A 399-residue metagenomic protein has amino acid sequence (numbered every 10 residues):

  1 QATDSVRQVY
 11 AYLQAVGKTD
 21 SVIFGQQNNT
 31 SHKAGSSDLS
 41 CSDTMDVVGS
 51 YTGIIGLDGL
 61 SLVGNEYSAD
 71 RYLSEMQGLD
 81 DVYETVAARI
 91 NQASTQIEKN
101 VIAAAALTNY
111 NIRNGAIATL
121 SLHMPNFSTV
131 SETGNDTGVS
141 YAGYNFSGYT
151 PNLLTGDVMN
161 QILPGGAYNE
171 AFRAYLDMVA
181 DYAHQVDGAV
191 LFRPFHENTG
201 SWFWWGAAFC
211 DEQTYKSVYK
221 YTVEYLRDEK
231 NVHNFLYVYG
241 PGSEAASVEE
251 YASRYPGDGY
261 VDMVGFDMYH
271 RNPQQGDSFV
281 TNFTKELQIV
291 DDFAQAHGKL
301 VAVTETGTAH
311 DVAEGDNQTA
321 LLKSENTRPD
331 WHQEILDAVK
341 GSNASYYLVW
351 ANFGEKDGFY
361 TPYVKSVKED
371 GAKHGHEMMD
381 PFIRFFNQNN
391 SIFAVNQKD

Functional and structural regions predicted by a protein language model:
Q1-S61: Boundary/entry segment of secreted carbohydrate-active catalytic domains
Q8, G35-T44, A103-A105, S243-Y255 (+2 more regions): Alpha-helical scaffolding within the catalytic cores of extracellular/periplasmic polymer-degrading hydrolases
K18-N29, S36, K299-D399: Substrate-binding cleft of secreted/luminal carbohydrate-active enzymes
S21-I23, I54-G56, G115-S121, A189-R193 (+4 more regions): Structural preference for beta-strand elements that scaffold enzyme active sites
Q26-Q27, R193-H196, Y219-E249, G298-D311 (+2 more regions): Aromatic-lined carbohydrate-recognition surfaces of secreted/lumenal glycan-active proteins
L39-S42, Y239-D267, E314-K323: Substrate-binding cleft/loops of secretory-pathway carbohydrate-active enzymes
I55-L57, Y251-V280, W350: Aromatic- and acid-rich polysaccharide-binding/catalytic face of secreted or lumenal carbohydrate-active enzymes
Y67, Y72-D228, V232: Substrate-binding cleft of extracellular glycoside hydrolase catalytic domains
